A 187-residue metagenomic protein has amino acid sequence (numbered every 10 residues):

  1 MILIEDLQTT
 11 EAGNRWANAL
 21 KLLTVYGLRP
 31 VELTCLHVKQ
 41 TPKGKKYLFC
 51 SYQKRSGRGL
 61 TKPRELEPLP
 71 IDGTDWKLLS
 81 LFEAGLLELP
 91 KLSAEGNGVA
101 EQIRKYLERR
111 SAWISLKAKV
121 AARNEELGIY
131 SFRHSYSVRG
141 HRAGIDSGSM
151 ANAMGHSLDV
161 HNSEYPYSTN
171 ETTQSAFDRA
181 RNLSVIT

Functional and structural regions predicted by a protein language model:
M1-P30, T34: Basic, Lys/Arg- and aromatic-enriched nucleic-acid-binding interface segment
K21, V25, E32, Y130-H156: C-terminal catalytic core of tyrosine-transesterase DNA break-rejoin enzymes
C35-K77: Conserved tyrosine-mediated DNA breakage-rejoining catalytic core shared by Y-recombinases
K39-Y47, I145-E164: Short, polar N-cap/turn motifs at the start of nucleic acid-interacting alpha helices
Y52-S56, M154-R179: Catalytic-site neighborhood detector that most strongly recognizes the C-terminal catalytic loop/helix of tyrosine
G59-T61, L78-L81, Y130, S147-N152 (+2 more regions): Extended hydrophobic-aromatic, low-complexity segments
P68-F132, Y136: Active-site/catalytic core of tyrosine-dependent DNA strand-transfer enzymes
R179-T187: Intrinsically disordered, low-complexity basic tails/linkers immediately adjacent to helix-turn-helix/homeobox/MYB/SANT
